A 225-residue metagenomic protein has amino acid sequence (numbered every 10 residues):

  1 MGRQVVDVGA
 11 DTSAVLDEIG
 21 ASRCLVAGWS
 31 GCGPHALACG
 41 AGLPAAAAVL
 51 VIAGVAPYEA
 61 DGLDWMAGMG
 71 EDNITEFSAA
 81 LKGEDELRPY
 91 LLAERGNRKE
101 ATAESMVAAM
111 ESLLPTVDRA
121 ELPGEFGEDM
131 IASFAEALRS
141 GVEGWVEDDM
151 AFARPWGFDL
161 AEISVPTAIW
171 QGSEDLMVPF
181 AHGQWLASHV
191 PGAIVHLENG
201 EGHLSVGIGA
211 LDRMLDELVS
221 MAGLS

Functional and structural regions predicted by a protein language model:
M1-V6: Glycine-rich "HGGG/HGxG" loop immediately N-terminal to the catalytic nucleophile of the alpha/beta-hydrolase
D7-C24: Conserved acidic catalytic loop of the alpha/beta-hydrolase fold
R23-A27, G31-W65: Conserved hydrolase catalytic core segment
M69-F158: Alpha/beta-hydrolase
R154-S164, F180: The feature captures the conserved acid-bearing segment of alpha/beta-hydrolase catalytic domains
I163, I169-Q171, D175: Short beta-strand/loop motif that positions the catalytic acidic residue of the alpha/beta-hydrolase fold
L176-H182: Conserved alpha/beta-hydrolase "acid-adjacent" motif
G192-S225: Catalytic active-site module of serine/aspartate enzymes centered on a nucleophile-bearing elbow/loop
